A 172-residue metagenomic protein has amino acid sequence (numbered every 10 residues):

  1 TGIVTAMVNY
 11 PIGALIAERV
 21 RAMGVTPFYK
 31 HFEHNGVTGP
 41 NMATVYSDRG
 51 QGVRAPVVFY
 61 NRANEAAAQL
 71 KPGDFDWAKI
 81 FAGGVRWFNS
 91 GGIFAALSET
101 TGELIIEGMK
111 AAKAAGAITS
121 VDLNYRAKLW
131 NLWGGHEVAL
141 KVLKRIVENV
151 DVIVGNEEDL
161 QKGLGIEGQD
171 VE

Functional and structural regions predicted by a protein language model:
G2-G92: Conserved N-terminal subdomain of the carbohydrate kinase-like
W87-E172: Conserved beta-alpha-beta core of the PfkB/ribokinase-like small-molecule kinase fold
